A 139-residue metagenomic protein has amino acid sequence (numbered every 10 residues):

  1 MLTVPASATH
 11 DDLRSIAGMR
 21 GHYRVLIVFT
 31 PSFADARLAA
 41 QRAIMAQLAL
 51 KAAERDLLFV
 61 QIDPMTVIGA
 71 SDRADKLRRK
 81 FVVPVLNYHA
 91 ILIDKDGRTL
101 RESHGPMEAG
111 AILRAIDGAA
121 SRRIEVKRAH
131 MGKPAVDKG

Functional and structural regions predicted by a protein language model:
M1-G139: Non-catalytic interaction/Regulatory regions outside core domains
